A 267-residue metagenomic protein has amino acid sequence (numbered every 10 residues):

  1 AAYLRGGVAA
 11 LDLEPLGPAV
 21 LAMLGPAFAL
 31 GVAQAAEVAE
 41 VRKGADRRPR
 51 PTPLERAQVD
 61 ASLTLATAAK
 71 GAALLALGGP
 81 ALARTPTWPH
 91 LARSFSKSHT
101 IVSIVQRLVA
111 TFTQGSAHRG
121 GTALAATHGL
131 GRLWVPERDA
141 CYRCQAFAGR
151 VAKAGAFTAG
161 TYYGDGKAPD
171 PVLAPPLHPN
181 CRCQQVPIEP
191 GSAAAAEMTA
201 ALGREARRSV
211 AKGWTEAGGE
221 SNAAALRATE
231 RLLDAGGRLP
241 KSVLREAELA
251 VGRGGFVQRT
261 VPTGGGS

Functional and structural regions predicted by a protein language model:
A1-L177, P187-S267: Domain-core detector
